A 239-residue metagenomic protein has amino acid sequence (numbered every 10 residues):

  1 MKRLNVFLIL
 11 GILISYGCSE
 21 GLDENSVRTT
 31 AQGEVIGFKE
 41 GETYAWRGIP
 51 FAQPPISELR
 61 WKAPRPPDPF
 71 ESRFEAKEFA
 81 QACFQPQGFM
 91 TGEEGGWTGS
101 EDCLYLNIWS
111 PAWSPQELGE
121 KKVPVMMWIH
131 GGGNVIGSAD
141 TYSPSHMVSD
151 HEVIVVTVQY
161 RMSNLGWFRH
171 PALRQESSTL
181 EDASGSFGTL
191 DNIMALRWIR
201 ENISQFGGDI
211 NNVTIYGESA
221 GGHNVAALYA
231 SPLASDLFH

Functional and structural regions predicted by a protein language model:
M1-L4: Positively charged n-region of N-terminal signal peptides that target proteins for export
F7-S15: Bacterial N-terminal signal peptides
G17-T189, I210: Non-catalytic accessory segments of hydrolases
N192: Aromatic/hydrophobic pocket-lining residues that form the small-molecule binding cavity in soluble enzyme cores
F206-E218: Alpha/beta-hydrolase fold nucleophile elbow
G222-A234: Short glycine-enriched nucleophile-adjacent loop and the immediately C-terminal alpha-helix near the catalytic center
S235-H239: A conserved short beta-strand
